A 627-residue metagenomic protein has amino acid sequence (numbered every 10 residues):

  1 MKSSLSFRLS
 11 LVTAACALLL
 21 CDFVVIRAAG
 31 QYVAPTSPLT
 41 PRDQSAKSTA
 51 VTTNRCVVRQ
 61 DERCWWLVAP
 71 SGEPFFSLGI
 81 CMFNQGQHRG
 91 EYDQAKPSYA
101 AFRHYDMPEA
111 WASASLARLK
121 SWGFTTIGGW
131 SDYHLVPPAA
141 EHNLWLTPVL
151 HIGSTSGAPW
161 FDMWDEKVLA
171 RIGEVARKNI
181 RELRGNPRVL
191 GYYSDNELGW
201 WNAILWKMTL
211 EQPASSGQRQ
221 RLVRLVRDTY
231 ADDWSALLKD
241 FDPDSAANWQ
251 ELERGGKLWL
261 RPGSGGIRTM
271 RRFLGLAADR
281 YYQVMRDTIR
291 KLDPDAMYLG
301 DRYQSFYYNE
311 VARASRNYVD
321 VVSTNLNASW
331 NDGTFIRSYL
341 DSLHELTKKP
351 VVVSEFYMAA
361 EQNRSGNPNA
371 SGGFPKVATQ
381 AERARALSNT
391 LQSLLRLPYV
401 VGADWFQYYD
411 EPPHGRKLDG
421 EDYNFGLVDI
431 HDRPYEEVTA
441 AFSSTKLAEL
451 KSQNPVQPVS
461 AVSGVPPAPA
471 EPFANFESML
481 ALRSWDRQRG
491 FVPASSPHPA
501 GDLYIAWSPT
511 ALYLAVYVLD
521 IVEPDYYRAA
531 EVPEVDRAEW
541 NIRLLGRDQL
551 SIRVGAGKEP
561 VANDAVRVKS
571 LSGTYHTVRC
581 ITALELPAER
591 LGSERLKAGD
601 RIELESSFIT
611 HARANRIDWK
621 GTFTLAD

Functional and structural regions predicted by a protein language model:
S10-F23, R27: Bacterial N-terminal signal peptides
A34-R188, S245, G256-A277: Active-site-adjacent substrate/metal-binding segments within catalytic domains of carbohydrate-active enzymes
E62, P70, R188-A312: Polysaccharide-binding and catalytic clefts of secreted carbohydrate-active enzymes
T147, T209-R221, F406-G464: Aromatic-rich peripheral "rim/lid" segments of glycoside hydrolase catalytic domains that contact and position glycan
S154-F161, G256-T269, T347-L387, F406: Active-site clefts of carbohydrate-active enzymes
V189-G191, D195-N196, S354-F356, S371-F425: Substrate-binding cleft of secreted/luminal carbohydrate-active enzymes
R272, L276-D287, K291-G372, S388-Q392: Glycoside hydrolase catalytic-domain groove-lining segments
V459-D627: Structural preference for beta-rich elements and adjacent junctions enriched in aromatics
